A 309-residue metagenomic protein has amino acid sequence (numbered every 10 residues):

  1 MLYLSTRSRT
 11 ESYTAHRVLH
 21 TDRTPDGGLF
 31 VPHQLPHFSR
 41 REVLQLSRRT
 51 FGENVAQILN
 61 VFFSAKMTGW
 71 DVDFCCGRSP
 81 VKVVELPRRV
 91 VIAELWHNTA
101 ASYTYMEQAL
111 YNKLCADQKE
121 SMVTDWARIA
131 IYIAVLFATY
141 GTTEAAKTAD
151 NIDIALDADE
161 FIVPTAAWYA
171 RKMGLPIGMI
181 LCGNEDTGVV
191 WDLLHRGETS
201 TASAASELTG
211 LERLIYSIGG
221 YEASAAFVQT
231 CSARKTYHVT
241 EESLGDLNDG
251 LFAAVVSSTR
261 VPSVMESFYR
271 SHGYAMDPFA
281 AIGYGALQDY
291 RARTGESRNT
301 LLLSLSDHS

Functional and structural regions predicted by a protein language model:
M1-S309: PLP-dependent amino-acid enzyme catalytic core
